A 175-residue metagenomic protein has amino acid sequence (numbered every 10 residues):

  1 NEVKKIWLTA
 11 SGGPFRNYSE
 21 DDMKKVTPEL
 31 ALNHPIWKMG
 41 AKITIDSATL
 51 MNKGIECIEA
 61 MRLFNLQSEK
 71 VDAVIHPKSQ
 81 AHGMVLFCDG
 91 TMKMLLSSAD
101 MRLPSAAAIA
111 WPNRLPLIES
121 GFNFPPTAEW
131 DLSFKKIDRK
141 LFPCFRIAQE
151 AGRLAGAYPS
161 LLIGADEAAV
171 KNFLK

Functional and structural regions predicted by a protein language model:
N1-K175: Catalytic, metal-anchored helix/loop core of enzyme active sites in primary metabolism
